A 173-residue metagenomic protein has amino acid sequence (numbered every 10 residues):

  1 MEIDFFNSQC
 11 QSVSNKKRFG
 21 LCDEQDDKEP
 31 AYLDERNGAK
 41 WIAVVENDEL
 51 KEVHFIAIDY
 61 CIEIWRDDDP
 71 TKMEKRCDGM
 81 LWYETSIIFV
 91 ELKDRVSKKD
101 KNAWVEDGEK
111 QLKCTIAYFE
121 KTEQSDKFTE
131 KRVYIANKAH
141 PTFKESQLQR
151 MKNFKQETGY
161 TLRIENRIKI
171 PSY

Functional and structural regions predicted by a protein language model:
M1-T71: Basic, amphipathic N-terminal segments that precede the first structured/catalytic domain
E2-C10, R132-Y173: Domain-level recognition of nuclease-like catalytic cores that cleave nucleotide substrates
K51, S97-W104: Intrinsically disordered, low-complexity coil segments
D59-D67, M73-R76, W82, Q124 (+2 more regions): Electrostatic, structured charged patches in enzyme active sites and in nucleic-acid/phosphate-binding
G79-L81, S86-S97: Conserved catalytic cores of phosphodiester-cleaving nucleases, focusing on short active-site segments
R95-K99, H140-F143: Short acidic, S/G/P-rich loop/turn micro-motifs used as interaction or catalytic elements
K101-A139: Catalytic cores of nucleic-acid endonucleases
